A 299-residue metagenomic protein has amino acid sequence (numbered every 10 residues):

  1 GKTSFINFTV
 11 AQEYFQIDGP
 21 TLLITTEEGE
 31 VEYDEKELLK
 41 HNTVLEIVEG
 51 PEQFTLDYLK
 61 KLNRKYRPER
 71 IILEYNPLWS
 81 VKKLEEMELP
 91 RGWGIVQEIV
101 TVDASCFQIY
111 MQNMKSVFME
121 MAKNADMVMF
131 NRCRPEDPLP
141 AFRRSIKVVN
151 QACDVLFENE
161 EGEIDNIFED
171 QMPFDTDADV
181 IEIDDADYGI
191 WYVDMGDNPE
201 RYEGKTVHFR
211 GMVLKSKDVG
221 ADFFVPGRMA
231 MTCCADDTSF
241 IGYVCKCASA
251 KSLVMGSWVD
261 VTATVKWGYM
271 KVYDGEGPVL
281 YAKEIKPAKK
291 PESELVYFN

Functional and structural regions predicted by a protein language model:
T3-Q97, D103-F107: Nucleotide-state-sensitive switch-loop elements of NTP-binding domains
T3-S4, G19, V81, I95-V100 (+3 more regions): OB-fold and OB-like single-stranded nucleic-acid-recognition modules and their adjacent interaction interfaces
N113-V117: Charged helix-capping and loop-helix junction motifs
